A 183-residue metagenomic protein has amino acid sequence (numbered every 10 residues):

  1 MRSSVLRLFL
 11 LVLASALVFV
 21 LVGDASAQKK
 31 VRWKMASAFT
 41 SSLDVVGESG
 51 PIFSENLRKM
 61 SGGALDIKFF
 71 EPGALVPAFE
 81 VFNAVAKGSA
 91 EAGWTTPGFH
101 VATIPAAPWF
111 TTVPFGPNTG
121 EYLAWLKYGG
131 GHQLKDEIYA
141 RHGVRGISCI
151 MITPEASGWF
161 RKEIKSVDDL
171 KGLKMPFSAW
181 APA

Functional and structural regions predicted by a protein language model:
M1-L6: N-terminal secretory signal peptides that target proteins for export/translocation
F9-V20: Bacterial N-terminal signal peptides
A25-K29: Boundary at the C-terminal end of the N-terminal hydrophobic targeting segment
K34-G50, P72-V76: Extracytoplasmic "Venus flytrap"
S42-K68, A183: Short, polar/charged alpha-helical segment
S54-E55, A86, E91, T96-A183: Contiguous mixed-secondary-structure segments that line small-molecule binding/active-site clefts of soluble domains
I67-V76, M175-F177: Short beta-strand-to-loop elements that line the ligand-binding cleft of bilobed periplasmic-binding protein-like
A78-F82: Short, hydrophobic alpha-helical packing/hinge segments within bilobed ligand-binding/sensory domains
